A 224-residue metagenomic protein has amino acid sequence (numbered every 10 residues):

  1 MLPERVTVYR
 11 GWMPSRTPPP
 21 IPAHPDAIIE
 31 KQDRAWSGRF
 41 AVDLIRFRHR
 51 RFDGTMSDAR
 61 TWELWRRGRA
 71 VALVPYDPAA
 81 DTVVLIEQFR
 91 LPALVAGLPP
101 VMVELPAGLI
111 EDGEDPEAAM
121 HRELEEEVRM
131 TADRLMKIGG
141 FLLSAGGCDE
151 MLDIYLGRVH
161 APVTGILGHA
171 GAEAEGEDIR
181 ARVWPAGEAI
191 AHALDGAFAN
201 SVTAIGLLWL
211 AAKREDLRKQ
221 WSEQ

Functional and structural regions predicted by a protein language model:
P3-A23, I28-K31, E87, P99-V103 (+5 more regions): Nudix hydrolase/Nudix homology domain
G11-P14, W62-W65, V74, T82-R122 (+5 more regions): Conserved Nudix-box catalytic region and its N-terminal flanking loop in Nudix hydrolases and closely related
A35-A80, L94: Acidic, metal-coordinating catalytic segment for phosphate/diphosphate chemistry, firing primarily on the Nudix
L44-R46, P75, L156-R158, V183-P185: Short, well-ordered beta-strand micro-motif
F47-F52, S144-I166: Active-site-adjacent beta-strand/loop module that shapes the phosphate/pyrophosphate-binding cleft
E114, E126-R129: Alpha-helical hinge/cap motifs
R129-M130, F198: Helix N-cap/coil-helix junction residues
T131-K137, L142: Acidic/glycine-rich phosphate/pyrophosphate-binding loops and surrounding catalytic core that coordinate Mg2+
